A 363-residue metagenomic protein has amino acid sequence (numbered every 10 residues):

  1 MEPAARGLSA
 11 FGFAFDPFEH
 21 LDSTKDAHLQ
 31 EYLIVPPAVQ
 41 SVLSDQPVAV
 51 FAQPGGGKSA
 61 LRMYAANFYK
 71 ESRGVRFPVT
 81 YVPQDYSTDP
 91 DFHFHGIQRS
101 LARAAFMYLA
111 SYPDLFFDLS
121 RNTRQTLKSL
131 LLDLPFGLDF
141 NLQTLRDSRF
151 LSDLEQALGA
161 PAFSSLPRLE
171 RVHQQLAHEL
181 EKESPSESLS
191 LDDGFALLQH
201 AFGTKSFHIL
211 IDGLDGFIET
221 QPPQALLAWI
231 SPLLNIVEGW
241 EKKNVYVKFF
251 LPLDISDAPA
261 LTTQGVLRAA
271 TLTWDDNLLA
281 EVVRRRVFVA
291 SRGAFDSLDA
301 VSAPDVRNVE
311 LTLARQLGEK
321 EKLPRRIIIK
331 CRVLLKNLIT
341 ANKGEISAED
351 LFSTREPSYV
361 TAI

Functional and structural regions predicted by a protein language model:
M1-D85: Walker A/P-loop-proximal flanking segment of P-loop NTPase domains
K25-D26, S188-L313: The catalytic "switch" region of P-loop NTPases
V35-P36, G203, P222, L323: Helix-start/N-cap signature of alpha-helical segments
Q46-P47, Q53-F207, P324, L338-T340 (+2 more regions): P-loop NTPase nucleotide-binding core
A60-A65, G96-A104, W229-I236, L278-R286 (+1 more regions): Alpha-helical scaffold elements adjacent to nucleotide-binding pockets in ATP/GTP-utilizing enzyme cores
V82, T273-D275, K330: A structural detector for beta-sheet-dominated domains
D114-L130, Y246-P252, D296-V301, E345: Short, glycine/acidic-rich hinge or "gate" loops at secondary-structure transitions that mediate conformational
G293-I363: C-terminal alpha-helical "lid" subdomain
